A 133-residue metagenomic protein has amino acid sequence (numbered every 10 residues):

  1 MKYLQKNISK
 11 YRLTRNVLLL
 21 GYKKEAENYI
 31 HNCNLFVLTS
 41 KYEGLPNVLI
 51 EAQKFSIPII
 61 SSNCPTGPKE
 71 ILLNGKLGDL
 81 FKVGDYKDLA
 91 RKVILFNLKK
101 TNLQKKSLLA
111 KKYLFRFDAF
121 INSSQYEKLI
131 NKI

Functional and structural regions predicted by a protein language model:
L4-G21: Nucleotide-activated donor-binding/catalytic signature segment of Leloir-type glycosyltransferases, i.e., the conserved
Y22, K41: Aromatic "clamp/platform" in nucleotide-sugar-dependent glycosyltransferases that forms part of the donor/acceptor
N34, S56: A short alpha->beta transition loop at the rim of the catalytic pocket in nucleotide-sugar-dependent
E51, C64-G75, D79-L80: Short acidic/histidine- and often glycine-rich active-site loop of Leloir-type glycosyltransferases that engages
P58-S62: Short hydrophobic beta-strand element within catalytic cores of glycosyltransferases and related nucleotide-activated
L73-Y86, L95-K100: Conserved acidic donor-binding segment of nucleotide-sugar-dependent glycosyltransferases
D88, L95, N102-R116, Q125: A short, well-ordered alpha-helix in the C-terminal region of glycosyltransferases
I94-L95, A119-I133: C-terminal alpha-helical cap of glycosyltransferases
